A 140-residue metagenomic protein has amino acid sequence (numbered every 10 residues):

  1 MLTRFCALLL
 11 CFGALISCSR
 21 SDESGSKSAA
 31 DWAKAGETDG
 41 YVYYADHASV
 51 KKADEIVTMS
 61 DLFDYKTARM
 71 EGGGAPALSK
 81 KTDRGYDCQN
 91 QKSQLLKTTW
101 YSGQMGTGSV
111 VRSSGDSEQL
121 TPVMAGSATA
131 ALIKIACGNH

Functional and structural regions predicted by a protein language model:
M1-I16: Sec-dependent bacterial lipoprotein signal peptides
C18-H140: N-terminal secretory-pathway/extracellular module detecting exported/lumenal segments and adjacent signal-anchor/first
